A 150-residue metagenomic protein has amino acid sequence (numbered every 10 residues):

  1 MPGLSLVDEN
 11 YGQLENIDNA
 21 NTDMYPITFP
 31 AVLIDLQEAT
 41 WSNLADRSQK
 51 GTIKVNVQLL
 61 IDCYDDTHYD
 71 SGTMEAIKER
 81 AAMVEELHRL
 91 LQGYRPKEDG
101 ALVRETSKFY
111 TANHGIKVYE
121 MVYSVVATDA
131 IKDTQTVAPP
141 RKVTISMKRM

Functional and structural regions predicted by a protein language model:
M1-R47, Q135-M150: Small/polar-rich, solvent-exposed N-terminal microdomains that initiate assembly or binding
G3-L6, I27-L33, A76-T134: Acidic-leaning, charged glycine-interspersed low-complexity segments
N16-Y25, Q49-K54, V84-L91: Generic detector of short, locally flexible boundary/turn motifs and exposed helical patches
D18-A20, T40, S71, V103-F109: Short structured motifs
Q37-Y69: Active-site-adjacent structural patch at catalytic or cofactor/ligand-binding sites
V57-I61, R80-E85, D129-A130, S146-M150: Glycine-rich loops and low-complexity Gly/Arg-rich segments that provide flexible linkers or classic glycine-based
H68-I77: Short, flexible/disordered intra-domain loops and linkers
Y69, T134-Q135: A short secondary-structure junction signal
